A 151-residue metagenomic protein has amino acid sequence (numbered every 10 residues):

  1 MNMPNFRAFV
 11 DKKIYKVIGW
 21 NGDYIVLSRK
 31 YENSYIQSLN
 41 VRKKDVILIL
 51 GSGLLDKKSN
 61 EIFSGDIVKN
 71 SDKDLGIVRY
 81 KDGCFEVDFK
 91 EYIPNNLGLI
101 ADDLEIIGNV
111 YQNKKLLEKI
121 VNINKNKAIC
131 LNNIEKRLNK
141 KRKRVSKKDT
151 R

Functional and structural regions predicted by a protein language model:
M1-R151: Secondary-structure transition motif
